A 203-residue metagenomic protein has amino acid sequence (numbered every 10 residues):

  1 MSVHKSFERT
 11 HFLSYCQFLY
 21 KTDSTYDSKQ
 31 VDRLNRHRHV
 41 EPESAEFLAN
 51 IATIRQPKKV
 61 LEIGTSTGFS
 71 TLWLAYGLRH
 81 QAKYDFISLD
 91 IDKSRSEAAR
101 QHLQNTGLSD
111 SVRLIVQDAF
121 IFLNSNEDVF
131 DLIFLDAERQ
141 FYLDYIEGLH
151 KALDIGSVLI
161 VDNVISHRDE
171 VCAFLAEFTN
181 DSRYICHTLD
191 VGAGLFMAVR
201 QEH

Functional and structural regions predicted by a protein language model:
M1-L132, R139-I160, I165-H203: A short alpha-helical cap/connector motif
